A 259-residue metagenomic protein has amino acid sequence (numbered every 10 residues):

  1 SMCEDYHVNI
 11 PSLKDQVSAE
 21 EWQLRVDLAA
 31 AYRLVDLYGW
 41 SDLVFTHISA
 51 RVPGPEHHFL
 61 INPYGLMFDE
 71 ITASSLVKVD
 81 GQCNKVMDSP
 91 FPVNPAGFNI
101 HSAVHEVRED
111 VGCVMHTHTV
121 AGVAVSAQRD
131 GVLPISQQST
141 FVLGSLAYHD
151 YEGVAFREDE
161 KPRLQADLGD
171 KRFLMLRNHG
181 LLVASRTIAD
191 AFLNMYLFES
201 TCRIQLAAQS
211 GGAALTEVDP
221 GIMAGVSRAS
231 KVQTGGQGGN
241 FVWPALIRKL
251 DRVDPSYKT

Functional and structural regions predicted by a protein language model:
M2-T259: Glycine-rich flexible loops
